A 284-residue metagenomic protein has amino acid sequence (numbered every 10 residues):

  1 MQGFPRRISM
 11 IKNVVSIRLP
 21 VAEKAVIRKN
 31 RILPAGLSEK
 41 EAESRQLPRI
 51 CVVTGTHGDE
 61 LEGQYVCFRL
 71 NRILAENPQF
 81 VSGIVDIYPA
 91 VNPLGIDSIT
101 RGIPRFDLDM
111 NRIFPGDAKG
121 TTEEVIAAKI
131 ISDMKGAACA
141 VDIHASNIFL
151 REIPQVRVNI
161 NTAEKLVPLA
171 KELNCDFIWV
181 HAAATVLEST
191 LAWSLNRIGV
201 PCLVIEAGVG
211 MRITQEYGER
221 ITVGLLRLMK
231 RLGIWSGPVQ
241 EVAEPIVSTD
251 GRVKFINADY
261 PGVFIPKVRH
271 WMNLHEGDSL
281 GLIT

Functional and structural regions predicted by a protein language model:
M1-T284: Structured catalytic-domain cores with a bias toward divalent-metal coordination
